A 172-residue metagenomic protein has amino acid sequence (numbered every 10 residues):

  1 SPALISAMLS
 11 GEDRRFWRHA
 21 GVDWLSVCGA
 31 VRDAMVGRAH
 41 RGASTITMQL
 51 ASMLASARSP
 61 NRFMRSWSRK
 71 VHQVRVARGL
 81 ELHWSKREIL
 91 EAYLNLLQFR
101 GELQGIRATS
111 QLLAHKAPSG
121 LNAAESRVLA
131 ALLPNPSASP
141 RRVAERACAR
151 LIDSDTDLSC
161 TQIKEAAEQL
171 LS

Functional and structural regions predicted by a protein language model:
S1-I5, H19-G37, A43-M48, V71 (+1 more regions): Acidic helix-start/capping segments at beta-turn-to-alpha-helix junctions
P2-D33, L90-L97, S126-L132: Short, functionally critical alpha-helical segments immediately adjacent to catalytic or ligand/cofactor-binding
R15-H19, R38, A57, R100: Amphipathic alpha-helical interaction segments
A43, T47-S172: Non-catalytic, structured segments within soluble enzyme domains
